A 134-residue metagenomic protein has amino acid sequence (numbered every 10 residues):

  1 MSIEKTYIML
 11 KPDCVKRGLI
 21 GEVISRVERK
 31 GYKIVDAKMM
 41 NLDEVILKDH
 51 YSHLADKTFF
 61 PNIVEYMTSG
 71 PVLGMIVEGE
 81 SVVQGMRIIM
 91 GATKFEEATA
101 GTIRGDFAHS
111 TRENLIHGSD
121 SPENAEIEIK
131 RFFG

Functional and structural regions predicted by a protein language model:
M1-G134: Non-catalytic terminal and connector segments of soluble metabolic enzymes
